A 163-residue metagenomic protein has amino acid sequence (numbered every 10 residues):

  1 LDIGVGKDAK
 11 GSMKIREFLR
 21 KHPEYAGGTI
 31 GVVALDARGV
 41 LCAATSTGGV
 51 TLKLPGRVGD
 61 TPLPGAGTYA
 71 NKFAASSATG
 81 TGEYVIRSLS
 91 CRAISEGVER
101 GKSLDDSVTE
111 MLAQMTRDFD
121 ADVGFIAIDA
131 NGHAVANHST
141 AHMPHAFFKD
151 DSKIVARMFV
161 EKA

Functional and structural regions predicted by a protein language model:
L1-A163: N-terminal nucleophile
